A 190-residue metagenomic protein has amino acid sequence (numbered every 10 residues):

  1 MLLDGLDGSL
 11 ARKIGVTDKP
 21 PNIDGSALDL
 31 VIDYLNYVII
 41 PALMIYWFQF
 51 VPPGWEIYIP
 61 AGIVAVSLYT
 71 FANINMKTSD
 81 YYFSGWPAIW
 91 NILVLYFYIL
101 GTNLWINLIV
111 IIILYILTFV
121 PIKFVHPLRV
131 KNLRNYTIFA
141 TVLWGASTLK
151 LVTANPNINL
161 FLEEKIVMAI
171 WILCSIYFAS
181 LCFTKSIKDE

Functional and structural regions predicted by a protein language model:
M1-L3, F50-V64, L104-I112: Structural signature of hydrophobic alpha-helical transmembrane segments
R12-T17, Q49-P52, N75-T78, K123-H126 (+2 more regions): Transmembrane helix-loop junctions in multipass membrane proteins, especially transporters and channels
K13-T70: Multi-pass membrane catalytic core of lipid/isoprenoid biosynthesis enzymes
P20, D24-A27, V51-G54, S79 (+3 more regions): Juxtamembrane loop-transmembrane helix junctions in multi-pass integral membrane proteins, especially the extracellular
I23-V31, M76-S84, P127-L133: Short, amphipathic, aromatic/basic-enriched membrane-interface segments that mark the entry/exit of transmembrane
V66-L68, A72-A88: Membrane-anchoring/interfacial helices and their immediately flanking loops in integral membrane proteins
F83-E190: C-terminal membrane-associated helical module and adjoining short loops/tails
